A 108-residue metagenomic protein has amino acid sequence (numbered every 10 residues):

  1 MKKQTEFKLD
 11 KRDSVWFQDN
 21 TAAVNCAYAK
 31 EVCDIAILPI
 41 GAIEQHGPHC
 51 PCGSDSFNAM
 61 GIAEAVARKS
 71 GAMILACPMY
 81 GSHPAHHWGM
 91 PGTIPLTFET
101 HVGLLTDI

Functional and structural regions predicted by a protein language model:
K2-I108: N-terminal catalytic or cofactor-binding beta/alpha core of small enzyme domains
